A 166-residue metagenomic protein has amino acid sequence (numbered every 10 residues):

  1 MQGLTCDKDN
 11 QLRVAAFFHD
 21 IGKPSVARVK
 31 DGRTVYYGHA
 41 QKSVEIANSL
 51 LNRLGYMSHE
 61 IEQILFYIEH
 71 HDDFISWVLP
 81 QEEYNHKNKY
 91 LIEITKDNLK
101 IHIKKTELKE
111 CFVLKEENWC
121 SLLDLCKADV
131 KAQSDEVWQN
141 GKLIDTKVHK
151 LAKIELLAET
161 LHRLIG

Functional and structural regions predicted by a protein language model:
M1-G166: C-terminal subdomains that position terminal phosphate/3'-OH groups for nucleotidyl transfer/ligation, primarily on
